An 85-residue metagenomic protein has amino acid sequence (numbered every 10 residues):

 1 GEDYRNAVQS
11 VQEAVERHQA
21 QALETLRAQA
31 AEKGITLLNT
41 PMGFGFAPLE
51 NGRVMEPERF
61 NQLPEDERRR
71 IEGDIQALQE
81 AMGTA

Functional and structural regions predicted by a protein language model:
G1-A85: Non-catalytic accessory segments flanking P-loop/AAA+ NTPase cores
